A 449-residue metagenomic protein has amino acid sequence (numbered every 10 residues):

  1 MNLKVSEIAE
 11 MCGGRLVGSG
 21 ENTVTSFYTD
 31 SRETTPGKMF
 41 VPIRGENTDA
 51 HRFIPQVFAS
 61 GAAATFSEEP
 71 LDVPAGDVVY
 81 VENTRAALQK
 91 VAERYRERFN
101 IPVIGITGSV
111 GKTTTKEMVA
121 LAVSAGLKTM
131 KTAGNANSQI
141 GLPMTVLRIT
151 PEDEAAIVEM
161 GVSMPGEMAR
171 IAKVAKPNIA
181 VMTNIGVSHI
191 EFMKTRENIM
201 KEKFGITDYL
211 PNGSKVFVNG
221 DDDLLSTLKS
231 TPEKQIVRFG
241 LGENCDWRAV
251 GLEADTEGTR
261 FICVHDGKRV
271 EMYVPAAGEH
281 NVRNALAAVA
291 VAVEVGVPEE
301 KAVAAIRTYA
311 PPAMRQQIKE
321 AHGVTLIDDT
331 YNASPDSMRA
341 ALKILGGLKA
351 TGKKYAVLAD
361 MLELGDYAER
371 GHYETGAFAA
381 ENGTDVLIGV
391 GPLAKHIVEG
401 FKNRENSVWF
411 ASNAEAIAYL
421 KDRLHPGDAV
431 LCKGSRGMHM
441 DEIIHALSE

Functional and structural regions predicted by a protein language model:
M1-K90, R248, L348-K349, A377-F378 (+2 more regions): N-terminal leader/targeting and accessory segments in enzymes
I8, K38, V57, V91 (+14 more regions): Residue-level signal for inorganic ion chemistry
A9-E10, A87-V216, G220, S226-K234 (+2 more regions): Phosphate-binding loop of NTP-binding sites
S31-P42, L147-A155, L342-G365: Mobile, glycine- and charge-enriched loop segments and immediately flanking short secondary-structure elements within
N47, P312, T330-N403, W409: Active-site beta-alpha connecting loops in nucleotide-dependent enzymes
L71-A75, V181-L326, G352, A377-A380 (+2 more regions): Acidic, Mg2+-coordinating active-site environments of NTP-dependent enzymes
V79-N83, S407-A416: Short acidic-hydrophobic, aromatic-tinged amphipathic segments that line or gate anion-handling sites
I106, A313-R315, G437-H445: ATP-dependent carboxylate/acyl-activation modules
